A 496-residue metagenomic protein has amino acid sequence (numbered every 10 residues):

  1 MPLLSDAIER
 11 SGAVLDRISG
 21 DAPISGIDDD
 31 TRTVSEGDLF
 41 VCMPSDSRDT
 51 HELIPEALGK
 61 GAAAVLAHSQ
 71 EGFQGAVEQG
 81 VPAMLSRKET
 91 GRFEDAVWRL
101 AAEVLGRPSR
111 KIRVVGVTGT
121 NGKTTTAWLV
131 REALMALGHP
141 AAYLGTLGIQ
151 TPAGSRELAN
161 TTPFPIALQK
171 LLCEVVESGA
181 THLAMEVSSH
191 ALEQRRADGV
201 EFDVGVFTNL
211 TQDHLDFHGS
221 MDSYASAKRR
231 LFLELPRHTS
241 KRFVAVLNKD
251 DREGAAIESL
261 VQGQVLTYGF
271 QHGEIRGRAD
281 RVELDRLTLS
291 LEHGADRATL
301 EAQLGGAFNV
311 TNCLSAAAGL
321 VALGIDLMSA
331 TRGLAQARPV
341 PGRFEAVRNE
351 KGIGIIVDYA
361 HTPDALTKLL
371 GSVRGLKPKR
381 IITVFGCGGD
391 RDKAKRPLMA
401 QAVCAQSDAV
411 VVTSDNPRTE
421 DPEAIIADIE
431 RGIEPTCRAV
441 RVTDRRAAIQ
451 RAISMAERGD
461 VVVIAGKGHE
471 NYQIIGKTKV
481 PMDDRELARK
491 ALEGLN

Functional and structural regions predicted by a protein language model:
M1-R99, E103, R276, E301 (+4 more regions): N-terminal leader/targeting and accessory segments in enzymes
L3-D6, R10, V65, S69-F73 (+2 more regions): C-terminal helical cap/extension that packs against the catalytic core of soluble nucleotide-cofactor enzymes
A7, A67, G72-A76, S178 (+5 more regions): Acidic, Mg2+-coordinating active-site environments of NTP-dependent enzymes
I8, R92-K249, A255-V261, L376-K377: Phosphate-binding loop of NTP-binding sites
S45-R48, P339-G342, D364-P435, R445 (+1 more regions): Active-site beta-alpha connecting loops in nucleotide-dependent enzymes
S45-S47, S189-H190, Q212-D213, D251-R252 (+4 more regions): Short glycine-rich anion-binding loops that position phosphate/pyrophosphate groups of nucleotides and phosphorylated
V461-G494: Glycine/aspartate-rich loop-and-adjacent alpha/beta segment that forms the canonical ThDP
